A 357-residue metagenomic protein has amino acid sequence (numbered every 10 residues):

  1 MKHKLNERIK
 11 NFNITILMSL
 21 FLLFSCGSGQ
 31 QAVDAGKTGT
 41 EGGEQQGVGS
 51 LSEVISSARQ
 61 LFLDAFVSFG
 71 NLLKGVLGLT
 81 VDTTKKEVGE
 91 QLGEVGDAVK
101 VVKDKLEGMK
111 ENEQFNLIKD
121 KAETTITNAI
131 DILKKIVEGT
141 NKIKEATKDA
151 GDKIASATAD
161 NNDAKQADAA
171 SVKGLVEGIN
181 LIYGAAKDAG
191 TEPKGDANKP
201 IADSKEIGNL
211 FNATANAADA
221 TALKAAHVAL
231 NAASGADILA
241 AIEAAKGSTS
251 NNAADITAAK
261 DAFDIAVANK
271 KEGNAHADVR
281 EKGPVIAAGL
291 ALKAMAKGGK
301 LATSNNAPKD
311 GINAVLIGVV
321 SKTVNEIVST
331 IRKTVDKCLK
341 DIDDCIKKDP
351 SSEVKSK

Functional and structural regions predicted by a protein language model:
M1-L17: Bacterial Sec-dependent N-terminal signal peptides
M1-N6, V33-T40: Cytosol-facing boundaries of transmembrane alpha helices in integral membrane proteins
L23-Q30: N-terminal Sec signal peptide cleavage junction
V33, D237, I242-K357: A cross-kingdom marker for long, charged
A35-I154: N-terminal Sec/ER secretory leader and immediately downstream segment of secreted/extracellular precursors
G75-K86, E90-G93, L117-D120, Q166 (+6 more regions): Surface-exposed, polar/charged faces of alpha-helical domains in mature secreted/periplasmic/lumenal proteins
E107, E111-T214: Long, acidic/polar, low-complexity amphipathic helices and coiled-coil-like
D188-T221, A225, A232-A240, A244 (+1 more regions): Short helix-loop boundary/capping segments
